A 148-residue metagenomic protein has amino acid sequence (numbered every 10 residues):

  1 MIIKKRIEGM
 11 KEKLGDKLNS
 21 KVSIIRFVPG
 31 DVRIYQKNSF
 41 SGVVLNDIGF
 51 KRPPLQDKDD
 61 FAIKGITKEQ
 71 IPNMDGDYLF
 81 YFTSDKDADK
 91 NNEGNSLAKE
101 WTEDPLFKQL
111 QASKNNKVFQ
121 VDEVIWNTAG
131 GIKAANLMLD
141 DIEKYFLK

Functional and structural regions predicted by a protein language model:
M1-K51: Basic- and aromatic-lined ligand-binding clefts that recognize polyanionic substrates
K4, F61-G65, A129-N136: Soluble non-cytosolic domains of exported or imported proteins
K4-I7, K11, G42-L45, K68 (+5 more regions): Extracytoplasmic/secreted envelope proteins and their assembly/folding machinery, especially bacterial periplasmic
L14-K17, F27, A62-D89: Ligand-binding pocket segment of bilobal, Venus flytrap-like solute-binding proteins
I24-R26, P54, Y81, Q120: Structural signal for conserved beta-strand scaffold positions within catalytic alpha/beta enzyme cores
I34, K68-I71, K108-Q109: Short, surface-exposed beta-strand/loop micro-motifs that present aromatic residues
L55-A62, Q111: Short, solvent-exposed loop/beta-turn-alpha elements that line the ligand-binding surface or hinge of extracytoplasmic
D77-K148: Structured C-terminal subdomain patch of bacterial secreted/periplasmic proteins
